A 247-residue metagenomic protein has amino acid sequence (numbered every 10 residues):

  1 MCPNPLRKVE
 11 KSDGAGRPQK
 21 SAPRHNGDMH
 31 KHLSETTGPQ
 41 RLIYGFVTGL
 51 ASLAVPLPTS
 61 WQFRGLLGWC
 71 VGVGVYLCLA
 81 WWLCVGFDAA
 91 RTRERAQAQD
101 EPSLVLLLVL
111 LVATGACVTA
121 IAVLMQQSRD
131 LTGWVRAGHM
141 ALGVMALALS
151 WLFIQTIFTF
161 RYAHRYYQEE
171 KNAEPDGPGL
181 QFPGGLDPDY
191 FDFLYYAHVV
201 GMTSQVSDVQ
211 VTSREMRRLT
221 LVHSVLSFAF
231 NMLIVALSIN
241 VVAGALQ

Functional and structural regions predicted by a protein language model:
E35-P56: The first (N-terminal) embedded transmembrane alpha-helix
W61-V75, H139-I154: Alpha-helical transmembrane segments
W82-Q99, A122-T132: Membrane-helix interface/capping segments
T92-V112: Juxtamembrane helix-capping/reentrant segments at transmembrane boundaries
T114-G133, H198-R214: Alpha-helical transmembrane segments and their membrane-interface junctions in multi-pass membrane proteins
L147-K171: Transmembrane alpha-helix/helix-exit interface in multi-pass inner-membrane proteins
Y166-Q168, N172-S213: Membrane-proximal soluble regions of multi-pass membrane proteins
D192, Y196-V199, V209-Q247: Pore domain of cation channels
